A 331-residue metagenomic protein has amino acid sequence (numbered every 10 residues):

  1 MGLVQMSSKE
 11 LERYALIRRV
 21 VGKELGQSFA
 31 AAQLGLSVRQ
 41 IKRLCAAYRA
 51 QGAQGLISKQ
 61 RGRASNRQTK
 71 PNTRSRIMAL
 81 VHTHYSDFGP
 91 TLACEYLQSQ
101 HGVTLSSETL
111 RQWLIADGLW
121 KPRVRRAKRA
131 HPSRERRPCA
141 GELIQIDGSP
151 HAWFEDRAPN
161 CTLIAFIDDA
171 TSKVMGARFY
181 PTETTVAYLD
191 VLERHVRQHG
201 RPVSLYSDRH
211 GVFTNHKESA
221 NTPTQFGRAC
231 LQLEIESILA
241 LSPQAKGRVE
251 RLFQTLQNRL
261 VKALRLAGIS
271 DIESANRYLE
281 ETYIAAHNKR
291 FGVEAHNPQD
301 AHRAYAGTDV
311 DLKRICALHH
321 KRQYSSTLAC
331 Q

Functional and structural regions predicted by a protein language model:
L3, S7, R18, Q27-H82: Short, basic alpha-helical/linker "hinge" immediately adjacent to a nucleic-acid-recognition surface
L16, A30, I41-L44, G52 (+12 more regions): Mobile genetic element proteins and their domesticated derivatives, centered on retroelements and DNA transposons
L25-G26, G89: Residues that mark the N-terminal boundary/hinge immediately upstream of a DNA-recognition element
G52-I146, H151-A152, P298-D309: Basic, flexible linker segments flanking DNA-binding modules in nucleic acid-interacting mobile-element proteins
Q68, L205-D208, H216-L231, I235-R259 (+1 more regions): RNase H-like two-metal-ion nuclease catalytic core shared by retroviral integrases and related mobile-element nucleases
N72, T83, V103-T104, I115-V174 (+3 more regions): Mobile-element integrase/transposase regions, centering on the N-terminal DNA-binding/Zn-coordinating module
D147, A263-Y278: Short, charged, surface-exposed loops that flank catalytic or proteolytic processing sites
I284-Q331: C-terminal, beta-rich DNA-binding module of retroviral/retroelements integrases
